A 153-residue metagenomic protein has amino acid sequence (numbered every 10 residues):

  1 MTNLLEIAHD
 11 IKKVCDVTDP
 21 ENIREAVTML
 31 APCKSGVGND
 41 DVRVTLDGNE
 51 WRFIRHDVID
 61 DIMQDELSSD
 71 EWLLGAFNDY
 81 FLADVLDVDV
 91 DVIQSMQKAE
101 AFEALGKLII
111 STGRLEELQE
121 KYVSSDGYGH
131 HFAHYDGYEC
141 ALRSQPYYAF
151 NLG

Functional and structural regions predicted by a protein language model:
M1-G153: Acidic interaction surfaces
